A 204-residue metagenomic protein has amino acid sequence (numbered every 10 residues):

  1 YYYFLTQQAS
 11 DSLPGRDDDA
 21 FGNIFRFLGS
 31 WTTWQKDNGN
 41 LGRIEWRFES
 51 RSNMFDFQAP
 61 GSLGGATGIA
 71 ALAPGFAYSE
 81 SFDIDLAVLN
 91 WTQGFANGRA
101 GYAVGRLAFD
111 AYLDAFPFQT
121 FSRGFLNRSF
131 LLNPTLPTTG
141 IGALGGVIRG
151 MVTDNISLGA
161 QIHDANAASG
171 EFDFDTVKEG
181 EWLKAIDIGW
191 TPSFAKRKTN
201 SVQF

Functional and structural regions predicted by a protein language model:
Y1, I44-F48, Y102-V104, I148 (+2 more regions): Membrane-embedded beta-strand positions of outer-membrane beta-barrel proteins
Y2-T6, F48-M54, R106-A111, I162-N166 (+1 more regions): Transmembrane beta-strands of outer-membrane beta-barrel pores
T6-N23, D37-A87, T176-V177: Surface-exposed loop and membrane-interface regions of Gram-negative outer-membrane beta-barrel proteins
D11-L13, F25-W34, I84-Q93, I141-G146: Short alpha-helical segments and helix-capping/turn motifs at coil-helix boundaries
R26-S30, R43-R47, N90-T92, G101-G105: Short, conserved beta-strand segments within well-ordered enzyme catalytic domains that often line or immediately flank
S30-I44, F57, A96-R99, N155-L158 (+1 more regions): Short loop/turn motifs that connect adjacent beta-strands in outer-membrane beta-barrel proteins
Q58-N90, G98-D187: Surface-exposed coil loops of outer-membrane beta-barrel proteins
E179, L183, I188-F204: Active-site cradle of extracellular carbohydrate-active enzymes
